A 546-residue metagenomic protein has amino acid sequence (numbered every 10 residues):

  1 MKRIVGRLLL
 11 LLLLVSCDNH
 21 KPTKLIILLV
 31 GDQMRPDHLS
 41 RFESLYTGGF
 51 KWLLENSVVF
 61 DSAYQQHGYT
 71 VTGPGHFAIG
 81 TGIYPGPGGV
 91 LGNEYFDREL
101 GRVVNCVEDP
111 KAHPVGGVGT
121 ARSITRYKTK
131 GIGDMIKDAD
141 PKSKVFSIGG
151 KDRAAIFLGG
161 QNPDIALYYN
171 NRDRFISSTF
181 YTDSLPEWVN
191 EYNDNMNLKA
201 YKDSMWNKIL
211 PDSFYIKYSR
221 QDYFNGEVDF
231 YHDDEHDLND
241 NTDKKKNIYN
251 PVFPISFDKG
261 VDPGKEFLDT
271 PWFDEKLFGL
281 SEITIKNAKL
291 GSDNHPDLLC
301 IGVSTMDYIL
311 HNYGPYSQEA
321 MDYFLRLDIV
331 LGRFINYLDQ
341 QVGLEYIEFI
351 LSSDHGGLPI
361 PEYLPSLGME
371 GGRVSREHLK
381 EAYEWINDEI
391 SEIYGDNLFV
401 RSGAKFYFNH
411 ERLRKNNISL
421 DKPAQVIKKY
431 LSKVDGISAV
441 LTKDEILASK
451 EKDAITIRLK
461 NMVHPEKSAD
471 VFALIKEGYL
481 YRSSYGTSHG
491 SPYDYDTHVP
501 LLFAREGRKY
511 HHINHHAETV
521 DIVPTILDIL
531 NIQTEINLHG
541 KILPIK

Functional and structural regions predicted by a protein language model:
M1-P22: Bacterial Sec-dependent N-terminal signal peptides
D18-V58: Active-site-proximal N-terminal segment of extracellular/periplasmic enzymes that hydrolyze or transfer
W52, T129, G133-K137, G403-V440 (+1 more regions): Non-catalytic, well-ordered alpha-helical segments in soluble enzyme domains
D61-G80, S147-F157, G302-S304, S353-G356 (+1 more regions): Short, solvent-exposed turn/loop segments enriched in Gly/Ser/Thr/Pro and often Arg
S62, N93-G119, Q161, D173 (+2 more regions): Secreted, luminal/periplasmic, and some membrane-associated catalytic domains that remodel anionic oxygen-ester
Y84, G92-H295, S304-H311, D435-G436: His/Asp/Glu-rich, glycine-adjacent segments that coordinate divalent cations and/or stabilize oxyanion chemistry on
F267-D293, M306-I347, A424-Y430: A long, amphipathic alpha-helix that forms part of the scaffold/cap immediately adjacent to metal-dependent active
E377-I418, S488-L530, P544-K546: Substrate-binding rim/cap in mid-to-C-terminal beta-strand-loop elements of soluble/periplasmic
